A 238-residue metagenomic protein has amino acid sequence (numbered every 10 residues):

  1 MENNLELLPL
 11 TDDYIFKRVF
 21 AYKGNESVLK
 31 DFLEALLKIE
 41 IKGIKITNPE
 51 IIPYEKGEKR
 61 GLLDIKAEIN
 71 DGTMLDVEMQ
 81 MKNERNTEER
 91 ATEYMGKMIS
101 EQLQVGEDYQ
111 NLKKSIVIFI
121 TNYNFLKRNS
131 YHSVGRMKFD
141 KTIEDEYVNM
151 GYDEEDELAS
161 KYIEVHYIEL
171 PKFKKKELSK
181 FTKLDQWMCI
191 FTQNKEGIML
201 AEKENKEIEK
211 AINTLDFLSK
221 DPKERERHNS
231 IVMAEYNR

Functional and structural regions predicted by a protein language model:
M1-E164: Accessory alpha/beta interaction modules
E2-E6, E68-N70, L75-Q80, D185 (+1 more regions): Short, charged alpha-helical interaction segments and adjacent helix-coil junctions
D13, E26-K30, E84, E88 (+4 more regions): Alpha-helix initiation and N-capping motif
D13-F20, L170-K174, G197-M199: Short hinge/gating elements
I52-K59, E177-L178, K210-T214: Short, solvent-exposed polar/charged micro-motifs at secondary-structure junctions
Q80-K82, I120-Y123, I168-F173, K203 (+1 more regions): Histidine- and/or cysteine-centered catalytic micro-motif in compact active-site loops
N129-Y131, E177-F181, R227: Short conserved micro-motifs at the rims of enzyme active sites and ligand-binding pockets
E155-E164, E169-D185: Extended serine/threonine-enriched, polar tracts that run as long, contiguous segments within proteins
